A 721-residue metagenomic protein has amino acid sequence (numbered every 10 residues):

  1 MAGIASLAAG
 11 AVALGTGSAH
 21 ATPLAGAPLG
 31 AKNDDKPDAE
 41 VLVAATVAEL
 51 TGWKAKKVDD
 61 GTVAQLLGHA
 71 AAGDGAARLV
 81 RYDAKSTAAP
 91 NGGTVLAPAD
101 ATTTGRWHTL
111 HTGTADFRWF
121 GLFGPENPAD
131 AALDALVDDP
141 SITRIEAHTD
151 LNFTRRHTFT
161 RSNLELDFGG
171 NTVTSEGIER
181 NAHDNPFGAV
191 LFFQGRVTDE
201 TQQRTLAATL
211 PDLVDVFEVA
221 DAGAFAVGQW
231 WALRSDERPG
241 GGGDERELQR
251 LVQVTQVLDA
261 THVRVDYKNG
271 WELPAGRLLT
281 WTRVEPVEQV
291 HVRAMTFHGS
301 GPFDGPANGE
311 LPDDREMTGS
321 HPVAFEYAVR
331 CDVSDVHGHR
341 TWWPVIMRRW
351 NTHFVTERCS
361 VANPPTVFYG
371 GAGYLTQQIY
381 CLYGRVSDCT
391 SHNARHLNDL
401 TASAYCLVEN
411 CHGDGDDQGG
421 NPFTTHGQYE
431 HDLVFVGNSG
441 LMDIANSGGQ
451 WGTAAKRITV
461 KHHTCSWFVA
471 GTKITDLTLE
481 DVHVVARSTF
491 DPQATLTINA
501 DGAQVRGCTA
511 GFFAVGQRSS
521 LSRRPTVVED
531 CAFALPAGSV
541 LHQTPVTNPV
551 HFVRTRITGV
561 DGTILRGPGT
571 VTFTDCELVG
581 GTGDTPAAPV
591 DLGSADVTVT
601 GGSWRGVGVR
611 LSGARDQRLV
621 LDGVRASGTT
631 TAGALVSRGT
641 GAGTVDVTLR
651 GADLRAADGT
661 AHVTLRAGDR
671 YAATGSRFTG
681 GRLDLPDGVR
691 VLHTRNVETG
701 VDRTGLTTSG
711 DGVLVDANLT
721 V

Functional and structural regions predicted by a protein language model:
M1-H20: N-terminal export signals
G10, R155-H157, S175-E179, G301-A307 (+18 more regions): Short glycine/acidic-rich loop motifs that flank beta-strands on beta-rich extracellular proteins
D35-D59, R118-H148, N152, A220-G228 (+1 more regions): Acidic Gly/Asp/Thr-rich repetitive segments characteristic of extracellular carbohydrate-active and adhesion proteins
P37-V58, L66, V173-L258, R264-D266: Autoprocessing Asn-cyclization modules and mimics
A45-E49, G68-V80, S141-P186, S235-R250 (+2 more regions): N-terminal extracellular ligand-recognition/capping segment immediately after the signal peptide
H69-A71, R81-A101, N171-S175, V292 (+35 more regions): Beta-rich extracellular carbohydrate-active architectures
A89-T112, F159, R180, G195-L210 (+3 more regions): Small/polar beta-strand repeat architecture
T280-H291, H321-D335, W350-R358, T376-S387 (+14 more regions): Surface-exposed loop/turn motifs in large extracellular/passenger domains
